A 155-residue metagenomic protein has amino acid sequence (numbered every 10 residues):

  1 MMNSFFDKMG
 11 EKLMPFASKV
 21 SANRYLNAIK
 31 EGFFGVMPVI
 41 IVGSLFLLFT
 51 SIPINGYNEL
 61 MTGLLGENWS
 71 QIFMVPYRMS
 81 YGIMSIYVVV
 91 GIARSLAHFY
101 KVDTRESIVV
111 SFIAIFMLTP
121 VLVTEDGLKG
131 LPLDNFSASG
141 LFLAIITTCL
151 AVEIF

Functional and structural regions predicted by a protein language model:
M1-I40, T62-F155: Signature of multi-pass transmembrane helix bundles
I41-E67: Interfacial/capping segments of alpha-helical transmembrane domains
